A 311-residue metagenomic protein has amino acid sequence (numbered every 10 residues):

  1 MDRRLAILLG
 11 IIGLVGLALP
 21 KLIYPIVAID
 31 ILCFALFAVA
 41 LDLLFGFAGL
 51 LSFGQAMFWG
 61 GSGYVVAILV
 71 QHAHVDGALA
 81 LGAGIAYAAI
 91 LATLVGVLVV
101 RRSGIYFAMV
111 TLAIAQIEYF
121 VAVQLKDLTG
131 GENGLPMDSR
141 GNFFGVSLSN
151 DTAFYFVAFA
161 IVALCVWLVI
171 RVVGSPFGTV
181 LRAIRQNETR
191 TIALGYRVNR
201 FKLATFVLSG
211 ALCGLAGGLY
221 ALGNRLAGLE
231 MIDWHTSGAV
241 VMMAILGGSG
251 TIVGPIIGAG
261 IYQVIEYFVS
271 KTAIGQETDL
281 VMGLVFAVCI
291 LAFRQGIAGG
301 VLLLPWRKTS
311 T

Functional and structural regions predicted by a protein language model:
M1-T311: Transmembrane alpha-helices and adjacent helix-loop boundaries
